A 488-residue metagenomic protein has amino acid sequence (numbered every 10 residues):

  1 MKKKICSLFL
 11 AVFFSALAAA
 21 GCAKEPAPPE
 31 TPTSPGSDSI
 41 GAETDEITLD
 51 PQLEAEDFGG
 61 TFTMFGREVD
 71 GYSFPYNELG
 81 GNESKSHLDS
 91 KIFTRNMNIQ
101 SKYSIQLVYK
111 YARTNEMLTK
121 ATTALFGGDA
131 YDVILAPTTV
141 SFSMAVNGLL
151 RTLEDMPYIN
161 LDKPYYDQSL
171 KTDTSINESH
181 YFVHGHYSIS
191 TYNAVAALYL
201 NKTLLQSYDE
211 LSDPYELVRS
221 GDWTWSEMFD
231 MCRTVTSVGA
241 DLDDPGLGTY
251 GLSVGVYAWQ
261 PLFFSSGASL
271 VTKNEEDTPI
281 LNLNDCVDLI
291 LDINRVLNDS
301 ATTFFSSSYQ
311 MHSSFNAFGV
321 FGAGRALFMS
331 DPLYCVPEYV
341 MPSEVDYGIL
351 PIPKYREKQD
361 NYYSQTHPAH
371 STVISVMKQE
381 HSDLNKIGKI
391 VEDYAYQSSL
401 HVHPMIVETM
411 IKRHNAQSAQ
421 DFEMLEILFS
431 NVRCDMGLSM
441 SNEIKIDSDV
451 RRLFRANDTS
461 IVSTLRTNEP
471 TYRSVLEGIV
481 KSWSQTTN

Functional and structural regions predicted by a protein language model:
K2-A11, A16-N147, H401, D458-N488: Conserved N-terminal structural module of periplasmic/extracytoplasmic solute-binding proteins
E43-F62, R113-N115, T139-A196, S226: Hinge/lid segment of periplasmic solute-binding proteins
T63-G66, D129-I134, T138, N177-L198 (+2 more regions): Extracytoplasmic/periplasmic solute-binding protein
D132-L135, L327-D331: Paired acidic/hydrophobic, glycine-rich loop segments that form the ligand-binding mouth/hinge of periplasmic-binding
Y158-Y165, S269-D288, R356-S364: Short, solvent-exposed loop/beta-turn-alpha elements that line the ligand-binding surface or hinge of extracytoplasmic
F229-C232, T272-M311: Glycine-centered hinge/linker elements that transmit conformational signals in sensory and ligand-binding systems
V340-I411: Extracytoplasmic/periplasmic substrate-recognition and gating elements
K378-G388, Y396-N488: Conserved C-terminal helix/tail region of periplasmic/extracytoplasmic solute-binding proteins
